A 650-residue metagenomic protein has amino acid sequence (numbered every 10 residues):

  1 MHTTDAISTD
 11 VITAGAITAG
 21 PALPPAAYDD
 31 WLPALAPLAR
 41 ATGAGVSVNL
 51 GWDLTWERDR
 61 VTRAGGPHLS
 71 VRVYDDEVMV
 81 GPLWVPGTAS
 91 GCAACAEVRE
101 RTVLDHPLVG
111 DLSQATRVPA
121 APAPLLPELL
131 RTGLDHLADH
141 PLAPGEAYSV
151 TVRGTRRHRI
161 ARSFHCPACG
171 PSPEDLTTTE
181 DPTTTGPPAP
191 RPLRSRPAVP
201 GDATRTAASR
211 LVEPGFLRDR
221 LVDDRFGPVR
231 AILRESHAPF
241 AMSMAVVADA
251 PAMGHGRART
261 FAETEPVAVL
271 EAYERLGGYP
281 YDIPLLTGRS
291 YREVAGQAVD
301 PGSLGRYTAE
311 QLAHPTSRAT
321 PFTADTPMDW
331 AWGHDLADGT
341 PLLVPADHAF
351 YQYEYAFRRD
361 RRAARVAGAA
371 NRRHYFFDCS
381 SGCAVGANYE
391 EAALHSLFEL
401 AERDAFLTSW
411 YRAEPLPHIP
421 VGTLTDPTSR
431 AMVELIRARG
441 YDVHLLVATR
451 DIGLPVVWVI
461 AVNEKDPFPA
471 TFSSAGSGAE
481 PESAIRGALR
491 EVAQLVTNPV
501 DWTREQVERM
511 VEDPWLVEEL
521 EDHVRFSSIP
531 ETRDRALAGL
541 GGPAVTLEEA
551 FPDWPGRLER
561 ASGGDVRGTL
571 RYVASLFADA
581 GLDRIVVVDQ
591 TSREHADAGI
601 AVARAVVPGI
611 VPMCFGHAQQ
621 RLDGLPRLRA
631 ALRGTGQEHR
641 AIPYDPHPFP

Functional and structural regions predicted by a protein language model:
M1-T13, I17-T18, W31-G43, Q637-P650: Short amphipathic alpha-helical segments
H2, L23-L129, A138-P141: E1/E1-like adenylate-forming module used to activate ubiquitin-like modifiers and sulfur-carrier proteins
H2-P21, P182-T185, Y355-R365: Intrinsically disordered, low-complexity terminal tails and inter-domain linkers enriched for S/T/G/P/D/E
S8, T13, T18, L23 (+3 more regions): Polar low-complexity intrinsically disordered regions enriched in Ser/Thr and small residues
A14, A19, T42-A44, G65 (+2 more regions): Feature targets compositionally biased, intrinsically disordered low-complexity regions with long contiguous runs
W52, W56-E57, V61, Y74 (+1 more regions): Helix-biased "structured C-terminal domain" signature
